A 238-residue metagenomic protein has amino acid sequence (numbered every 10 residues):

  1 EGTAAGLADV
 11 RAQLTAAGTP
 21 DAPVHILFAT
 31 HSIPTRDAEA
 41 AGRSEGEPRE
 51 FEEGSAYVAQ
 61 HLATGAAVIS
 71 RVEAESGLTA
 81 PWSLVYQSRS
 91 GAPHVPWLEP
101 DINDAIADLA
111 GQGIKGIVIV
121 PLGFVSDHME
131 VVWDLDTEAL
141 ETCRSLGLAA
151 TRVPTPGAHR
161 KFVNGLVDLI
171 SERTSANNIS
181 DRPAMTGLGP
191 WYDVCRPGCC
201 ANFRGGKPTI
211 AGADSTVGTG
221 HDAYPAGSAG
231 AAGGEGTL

Functional and structural regions predicted by a protein language model:
E1-L238: Extended amphipathic ligand-handling, pore-lining, and cofactor/metal-binding catalytic surfaces
